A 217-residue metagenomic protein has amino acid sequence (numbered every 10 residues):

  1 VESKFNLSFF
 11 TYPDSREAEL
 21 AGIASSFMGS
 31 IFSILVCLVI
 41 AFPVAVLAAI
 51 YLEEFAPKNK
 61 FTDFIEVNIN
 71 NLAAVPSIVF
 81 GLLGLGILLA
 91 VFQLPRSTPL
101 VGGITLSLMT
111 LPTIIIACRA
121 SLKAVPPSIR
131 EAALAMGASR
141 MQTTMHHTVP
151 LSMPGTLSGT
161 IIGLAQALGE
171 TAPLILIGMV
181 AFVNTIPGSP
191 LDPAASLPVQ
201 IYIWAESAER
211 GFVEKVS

Functional and structural regions predicted by a protein language model:
E2-A18, P43-F55: Hydrophobic transmembrane alpha-helix segments characteristic of membrane transport and insertion machinery
Y12, E17, A21, I175-S217: Interhelical loop and adjacent transmembrane-helix boundary motif in polytopic membrane transport permeases
S26, S30, V67-N70, A74 (+2 more regions): Residue-level signal for discrete positions within transmembrane alpha-helices of multi-pass small-molecule
C37-I69, L82, A90: Transmembrane-helix boundary motif in ABC transporter permease subunits
N70-L106: Generic hydrophobic transmembrane alpha-helix motif, especially the helices
A117, P126, R140-G178: Transmembrane alpha-helices
